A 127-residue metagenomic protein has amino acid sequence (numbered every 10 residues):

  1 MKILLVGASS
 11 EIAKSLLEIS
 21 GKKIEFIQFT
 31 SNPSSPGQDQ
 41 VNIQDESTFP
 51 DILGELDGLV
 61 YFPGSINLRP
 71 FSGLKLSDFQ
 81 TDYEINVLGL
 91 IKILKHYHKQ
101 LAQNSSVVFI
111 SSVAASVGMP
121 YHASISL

Functional and structural regions predicted by a protein language model:
V6, L56-G64, N86, F109: Rossmann-fold scaffold of SDR-type NAD(P)-dependent oxidoreductases
V6-I19: N-terminal Rossmann NAD(P)H-binding glycine-rich loop of SDR-like oxidoreductase domains
I19, I85-S105: Amphipathic alpha-helical dimer-interface segment in Rossmann-like NAD(P)H-dependent oxidoreductases
T30-S47: Rossmann-fold cofactor-recognition segment
D39-Q44, G64-Q80, Y121-S124: Conserved mid-core segment of classical short-chain dehydrogenase/reductases
S72-K92, V108: Catalytic Tyr-X3-Lys loop
S112: Residue(s) in the substrate-gating loop at a strand-loop-helix junction that position the organic substrate next
A115-G118, A123-L127: The catalytic Tyr-X3-Lys active-site helix of short-chain dehydrogenase/reductase
